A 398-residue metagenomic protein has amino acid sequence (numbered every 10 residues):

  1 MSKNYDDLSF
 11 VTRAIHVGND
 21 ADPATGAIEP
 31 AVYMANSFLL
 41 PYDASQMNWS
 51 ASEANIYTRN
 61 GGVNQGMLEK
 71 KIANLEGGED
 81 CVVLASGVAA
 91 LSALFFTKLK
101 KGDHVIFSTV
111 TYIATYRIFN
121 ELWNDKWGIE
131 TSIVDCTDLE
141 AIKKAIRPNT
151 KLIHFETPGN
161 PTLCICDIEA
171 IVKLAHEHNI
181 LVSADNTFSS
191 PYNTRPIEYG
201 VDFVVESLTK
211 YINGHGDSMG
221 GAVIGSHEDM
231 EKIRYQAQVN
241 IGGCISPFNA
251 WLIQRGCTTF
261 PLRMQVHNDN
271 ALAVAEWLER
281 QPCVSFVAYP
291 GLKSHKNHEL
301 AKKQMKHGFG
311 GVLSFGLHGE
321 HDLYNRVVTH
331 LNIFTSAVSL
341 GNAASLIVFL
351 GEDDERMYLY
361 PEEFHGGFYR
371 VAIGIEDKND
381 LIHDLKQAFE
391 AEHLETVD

Functional and structural regions predicted by a protein language model:
M1-S52, V397-D398: N-terminal glycine-rich, Lys/His-bearing helix-loop that initiates the first secondary-structure elements of many
S2-D6, A14-P23, C81-C283, A288: Conserved PLP-enzyme active-site core in the AAT-like
N4-V11, V17-N19, V63, I224 (+1 more regions): Positively charged, small/polar-rich N-terminal and surface patches that mediate targeting and assembly and bind
S37, G225-M230, L317-E320: Short loop segments at secondary-structure junctions
S37-A89, T115-L122: Conserved N-terminal alpha-helix of the aminotransferase class I/II PLP-enzyme fold
E53, M219, I253-G256, F309-L313 (+1 more regions): Short amphipathic alpha-helical segments
E121, K144, P148-K151, R263 (+2 more regions): PLP-dependent enzyme catalytic core of the Aspartate aminotransferase-like
V284-Y369, I373: Conserved C-terminal alpha-helix-loop-beta "cap" of PLP-dependent enzymes that closes/shapes the active-site mouth
